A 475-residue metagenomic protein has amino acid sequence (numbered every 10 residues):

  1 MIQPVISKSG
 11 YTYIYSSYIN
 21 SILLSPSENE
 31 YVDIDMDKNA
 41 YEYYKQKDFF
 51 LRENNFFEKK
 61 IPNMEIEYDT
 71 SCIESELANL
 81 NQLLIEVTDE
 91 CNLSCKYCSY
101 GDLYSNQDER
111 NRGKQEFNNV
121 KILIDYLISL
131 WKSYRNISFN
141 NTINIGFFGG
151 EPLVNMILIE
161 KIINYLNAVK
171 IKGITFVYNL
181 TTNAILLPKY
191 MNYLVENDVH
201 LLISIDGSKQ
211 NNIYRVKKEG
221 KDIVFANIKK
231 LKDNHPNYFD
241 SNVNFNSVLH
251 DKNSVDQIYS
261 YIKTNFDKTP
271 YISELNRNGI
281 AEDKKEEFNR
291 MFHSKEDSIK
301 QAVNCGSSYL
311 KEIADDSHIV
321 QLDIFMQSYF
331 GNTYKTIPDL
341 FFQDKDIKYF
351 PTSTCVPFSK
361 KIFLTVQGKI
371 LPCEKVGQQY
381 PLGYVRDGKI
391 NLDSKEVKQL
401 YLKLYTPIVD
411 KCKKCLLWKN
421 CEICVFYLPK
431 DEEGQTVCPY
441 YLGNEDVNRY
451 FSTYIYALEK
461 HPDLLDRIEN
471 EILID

Functional and structural regions predicted by a protein language model:
I2-L24, E42-L84, D102, S133-F139: N-terminal [4Fe-4S]-dependent radical SAM core
I6-Y11, T352, K369, K375-D475: Flexible mid-to-C-terminal extensions adjoining Fe-S/redox cofactors in radical SAM and related proteins
G10, P357-K360: Short loop/turn microsegments at loop-to-beta-strand junctions
S17, L364-T365: Short, acidic, Ser/Thr-enriched surface-loop or helix-capping motifs
D69-N192, N197: Conserved alpha-helical substructure of the radical SAM core
L83, I143-I145, Y178-L180, L201-I203 (+2 more regions): Hydrophobic faces of well-ordered beta-strands that scaffold small-molecule active sites in alpha/beta enzyme cores
Y104-S105, P152-V154, A184-P188, H200-K218 (+1 more regions): Conserved radical SAM core fold
R215-S353, P357: Radical SAM enzyme [4Fe-4S]-AdoMet core and its adjacent flexible, acidic and glycine-rich loops/tails across
